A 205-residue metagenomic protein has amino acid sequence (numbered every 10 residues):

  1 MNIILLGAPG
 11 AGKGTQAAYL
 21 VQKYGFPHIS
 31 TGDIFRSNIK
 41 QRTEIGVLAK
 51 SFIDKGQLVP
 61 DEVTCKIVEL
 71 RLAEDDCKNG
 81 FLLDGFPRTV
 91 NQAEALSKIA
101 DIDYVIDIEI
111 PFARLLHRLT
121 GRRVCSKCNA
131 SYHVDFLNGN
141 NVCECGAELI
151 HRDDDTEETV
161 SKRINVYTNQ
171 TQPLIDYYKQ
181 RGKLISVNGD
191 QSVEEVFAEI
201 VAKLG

Functional and structural regions predicted by a protein language model:
L5: Hydrophobic anchor at the beta1->P-loop junction of P-loop NTPases
A8: P-loop (Walker A) phosphate-binding loop of NTP-binding proteins
K13: Conserved lysine of the Walker
P27-D101, P111, V124-K127, R152 (+1 more regions): ATP-dependent small-molecule kinase phosphotransfer cores that center on conserved nucleotide phosphate-binding segments
A100-R122, F136-E144, V187: Conserved phosphate-donor/acceptor-positioning beta-strand/loop module used by diverse small-molecule
N129, E144-L149: Cys/His-coordinated zinc-binding microdomains
R152-G205: NTP-dependent small-molecule kinase module
